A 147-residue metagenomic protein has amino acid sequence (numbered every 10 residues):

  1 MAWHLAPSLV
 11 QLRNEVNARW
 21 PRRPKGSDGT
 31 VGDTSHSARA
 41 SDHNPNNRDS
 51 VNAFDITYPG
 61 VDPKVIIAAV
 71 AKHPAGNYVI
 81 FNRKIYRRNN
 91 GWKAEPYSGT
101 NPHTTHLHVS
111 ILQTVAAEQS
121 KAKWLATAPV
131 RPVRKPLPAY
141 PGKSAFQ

Functional and structural regions predicted by a protein language model:
M1-A94, T104-A116: Secreted/periplasmic proteins that engage bacterial cell-wall peptidoglycan
M1-W3, Q113-Q147: Low-complexity, Gly/Ser/Thr/Pro-rich intrinsically disordered linker/tail segments
Y97-G99: Short, surface-exposed beta-strand/loop micro-motifs that present aromatic residues
